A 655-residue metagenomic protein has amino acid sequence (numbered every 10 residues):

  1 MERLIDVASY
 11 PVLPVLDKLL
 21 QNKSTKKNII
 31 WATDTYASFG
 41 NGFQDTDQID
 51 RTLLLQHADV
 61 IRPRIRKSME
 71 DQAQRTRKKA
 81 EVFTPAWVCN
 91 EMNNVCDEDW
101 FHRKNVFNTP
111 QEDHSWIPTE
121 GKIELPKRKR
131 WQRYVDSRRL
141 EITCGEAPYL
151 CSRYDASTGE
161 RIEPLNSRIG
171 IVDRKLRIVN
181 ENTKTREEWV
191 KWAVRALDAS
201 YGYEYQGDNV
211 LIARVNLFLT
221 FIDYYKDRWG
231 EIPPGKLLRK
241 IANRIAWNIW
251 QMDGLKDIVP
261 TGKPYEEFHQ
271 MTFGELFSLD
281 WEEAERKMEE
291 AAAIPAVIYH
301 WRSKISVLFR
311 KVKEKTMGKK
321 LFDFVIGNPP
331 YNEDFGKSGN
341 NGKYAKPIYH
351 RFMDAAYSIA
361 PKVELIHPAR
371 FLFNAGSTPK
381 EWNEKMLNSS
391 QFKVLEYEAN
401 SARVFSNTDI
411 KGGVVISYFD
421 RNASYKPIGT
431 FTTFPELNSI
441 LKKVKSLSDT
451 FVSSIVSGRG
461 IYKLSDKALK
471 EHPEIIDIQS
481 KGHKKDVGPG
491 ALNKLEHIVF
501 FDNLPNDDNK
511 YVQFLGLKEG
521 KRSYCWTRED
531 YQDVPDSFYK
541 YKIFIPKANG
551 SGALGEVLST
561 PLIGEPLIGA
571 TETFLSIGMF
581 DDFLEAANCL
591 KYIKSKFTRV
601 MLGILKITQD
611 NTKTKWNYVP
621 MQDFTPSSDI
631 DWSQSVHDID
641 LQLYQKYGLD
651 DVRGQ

Functional and structural regions predicted by a protein language model:
E2-V394, N400-V404, G413, D420-P427: SAM-dependent methyltransferase catalytic region
R75, V82, W87, C96 (+5 more regions): C-terminal substrate-recognition regions of SAM-dependent nucleic acid methyltransferases
